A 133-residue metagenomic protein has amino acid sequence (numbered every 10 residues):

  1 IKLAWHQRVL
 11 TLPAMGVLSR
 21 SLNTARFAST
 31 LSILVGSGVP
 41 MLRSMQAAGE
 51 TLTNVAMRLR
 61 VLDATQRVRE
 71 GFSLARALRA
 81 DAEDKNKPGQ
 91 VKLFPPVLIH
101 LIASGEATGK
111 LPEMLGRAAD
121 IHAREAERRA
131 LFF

Functional and structural regions predicted by a protein language model:
K2-L3, E113: Short helix-terminus and kink motifs of transmembrane alpha helices, predominantly at the cytoplasmic interface
L3-T24: Membrane-cytosol interface motif
R20-F133: Glycine- and small-hydrophobic-enriched helix-loop-helix hairpins
